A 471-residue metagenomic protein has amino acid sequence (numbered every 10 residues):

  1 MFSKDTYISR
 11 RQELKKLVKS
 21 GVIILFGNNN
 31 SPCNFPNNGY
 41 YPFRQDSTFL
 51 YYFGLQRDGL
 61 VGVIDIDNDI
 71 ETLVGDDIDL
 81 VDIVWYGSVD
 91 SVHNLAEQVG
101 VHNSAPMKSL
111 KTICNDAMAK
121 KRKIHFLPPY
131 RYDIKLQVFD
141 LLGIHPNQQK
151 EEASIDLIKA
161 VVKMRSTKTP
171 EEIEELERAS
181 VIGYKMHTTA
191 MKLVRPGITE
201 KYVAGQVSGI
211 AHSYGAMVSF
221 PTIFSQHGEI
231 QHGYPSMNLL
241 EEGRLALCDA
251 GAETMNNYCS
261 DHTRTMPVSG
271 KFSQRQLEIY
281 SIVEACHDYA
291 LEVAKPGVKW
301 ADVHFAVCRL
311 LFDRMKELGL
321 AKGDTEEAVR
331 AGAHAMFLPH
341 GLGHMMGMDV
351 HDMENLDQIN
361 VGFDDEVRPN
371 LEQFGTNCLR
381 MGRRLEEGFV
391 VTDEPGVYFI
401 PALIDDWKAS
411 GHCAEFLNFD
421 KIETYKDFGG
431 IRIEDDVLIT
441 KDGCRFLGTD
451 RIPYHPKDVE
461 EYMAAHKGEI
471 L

Functional and structural regions predicted by a protein language model:
M1-L471: Active-site neighborhoods and metal-handling regions in enzymes and metal-associated proteins
